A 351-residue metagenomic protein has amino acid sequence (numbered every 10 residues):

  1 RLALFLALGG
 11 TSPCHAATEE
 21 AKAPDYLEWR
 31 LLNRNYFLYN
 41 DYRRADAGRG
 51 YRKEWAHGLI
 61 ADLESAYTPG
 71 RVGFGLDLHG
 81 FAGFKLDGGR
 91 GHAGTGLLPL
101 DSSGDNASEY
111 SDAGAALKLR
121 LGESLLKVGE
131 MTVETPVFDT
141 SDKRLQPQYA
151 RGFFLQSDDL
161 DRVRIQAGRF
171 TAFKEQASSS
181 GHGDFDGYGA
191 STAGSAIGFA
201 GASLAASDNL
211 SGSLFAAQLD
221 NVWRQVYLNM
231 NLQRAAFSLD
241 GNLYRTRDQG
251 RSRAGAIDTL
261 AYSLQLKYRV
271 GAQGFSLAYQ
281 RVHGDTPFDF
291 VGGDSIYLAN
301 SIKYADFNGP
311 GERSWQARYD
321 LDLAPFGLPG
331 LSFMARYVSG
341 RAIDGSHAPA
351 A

Functional and structural regions predicted by a protein language model:
G10-G129, L321-A324: Beta-barrel outer-membrane channel/assembly domains of diderm bacteria
A23-E28, S65-P69, R120-E123, S157-D161 (+6 more regions): Outer-membrane beta-barrel strand-turn architecture
D25, K53-L59, E109-A113, P147-R151 (+5 more regions): Residues that define the transmembrane beta-barrel architecture of outer-membrane proteins
N35-F37, L126-T140, I165-R169, A200-A202 (+4 more regions): Transmembrane beta-strand segments that form the barrel wall of outer-membrane beta-barrel proteins
R43-G50, D101-G104, V222-A351: Outer-membrane beta-barrel pore domains
L59-S65, A115-L119, F153-S157, A167 (+6 more regions): Residues on the lipid-exposed face of transmembrane beta-strands in outer-membrane beta-barrel proteins
G70-F74, E123-K127, R162-Q166, K174 (+5 more regions): Repeated loop/turn-to-beta-strand initiation elements of outer-membrane beta-barrel proteins
G89-E109, G114, S124-S207, Q218 (+1 more regions): Surface-exposed coil loops of outer-membrane beta-barrel proteins
